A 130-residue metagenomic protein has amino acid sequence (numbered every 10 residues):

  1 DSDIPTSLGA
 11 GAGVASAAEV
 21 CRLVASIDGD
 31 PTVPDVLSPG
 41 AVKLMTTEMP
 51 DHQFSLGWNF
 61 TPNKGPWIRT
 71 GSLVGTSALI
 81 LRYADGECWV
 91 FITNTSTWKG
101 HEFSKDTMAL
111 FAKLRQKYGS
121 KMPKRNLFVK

Functional and structural regions predicted by a protein language model:
D1-K130: Catalytic loop of the DD-peptidase/beta-lactamase superfamily, centered on the K-T-G motif and neighboring
